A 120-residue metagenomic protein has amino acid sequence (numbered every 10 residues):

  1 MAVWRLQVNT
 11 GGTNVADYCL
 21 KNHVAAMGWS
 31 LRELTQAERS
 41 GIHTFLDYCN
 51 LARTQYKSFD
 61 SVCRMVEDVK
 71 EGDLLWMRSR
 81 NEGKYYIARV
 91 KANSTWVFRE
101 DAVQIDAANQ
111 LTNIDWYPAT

Functional and structural regions predicted by a protein language model:
M1-V62: Compositionally biased, charged N-terminal/linker segments
Q36-Y117: Structured alpha/beta reader/binder surfaces that contact nucleic acids or chromatin modification marks
